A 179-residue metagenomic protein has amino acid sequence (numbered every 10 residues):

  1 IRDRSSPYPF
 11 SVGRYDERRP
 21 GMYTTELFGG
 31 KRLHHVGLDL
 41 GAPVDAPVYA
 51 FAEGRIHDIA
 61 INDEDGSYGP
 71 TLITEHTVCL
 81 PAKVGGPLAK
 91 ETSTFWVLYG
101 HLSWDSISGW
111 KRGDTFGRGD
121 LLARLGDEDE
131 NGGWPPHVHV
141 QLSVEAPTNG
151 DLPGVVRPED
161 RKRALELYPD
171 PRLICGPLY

Functional and structural regions predicted by a protein language model:
I1-D45, K83-G85, R157-Y179: Polar/charged, compositionally biased leader and regulatory segments
H34-V36, V44, A52, Y68-P70 (+2 more regions): Residues that flank catalytic or metal-binding motifs in active/ligand-binding sites
H35, D39, H76, H101 (+1 more regions): Histidine-centered active-site/metal-ligand motif
L40, A46-I56, G119: Generic structural motif
A42, D58, H101-W104, D127 (+1 more regions): A residue-level detector for short acidic-glycine micro-motifs
V44-P47, S106, R112: Short, conserved secondary-structure segments in the cores of folded domains
A50-V84, A89-S106: Zn2+-dependent peptidoglycan hydrolase active-site motif and core
A89, S108-E130, W134-Y179: Acidic, glycine-rich catalytic/binding loops that coordinate metals and/or anionic ligands
